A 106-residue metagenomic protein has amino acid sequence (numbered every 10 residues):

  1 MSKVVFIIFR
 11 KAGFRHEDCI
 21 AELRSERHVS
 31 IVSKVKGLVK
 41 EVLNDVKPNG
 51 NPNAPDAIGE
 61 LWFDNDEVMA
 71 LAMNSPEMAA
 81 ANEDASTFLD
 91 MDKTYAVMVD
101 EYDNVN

Functional and structural regions predicted by a protein language model:
M1-N106: Macromolecular interaction modules
